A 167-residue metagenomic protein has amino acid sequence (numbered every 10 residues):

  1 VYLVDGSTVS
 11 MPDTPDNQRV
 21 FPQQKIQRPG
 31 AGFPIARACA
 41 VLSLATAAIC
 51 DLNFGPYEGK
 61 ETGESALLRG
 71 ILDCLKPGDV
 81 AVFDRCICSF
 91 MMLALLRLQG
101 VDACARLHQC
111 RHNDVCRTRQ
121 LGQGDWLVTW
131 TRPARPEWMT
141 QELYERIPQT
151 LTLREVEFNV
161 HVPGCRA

Functional and structural regions predicted by a protein language model:
V1-R19, K25-A167: Single, function-defining residue in the core of a domain
